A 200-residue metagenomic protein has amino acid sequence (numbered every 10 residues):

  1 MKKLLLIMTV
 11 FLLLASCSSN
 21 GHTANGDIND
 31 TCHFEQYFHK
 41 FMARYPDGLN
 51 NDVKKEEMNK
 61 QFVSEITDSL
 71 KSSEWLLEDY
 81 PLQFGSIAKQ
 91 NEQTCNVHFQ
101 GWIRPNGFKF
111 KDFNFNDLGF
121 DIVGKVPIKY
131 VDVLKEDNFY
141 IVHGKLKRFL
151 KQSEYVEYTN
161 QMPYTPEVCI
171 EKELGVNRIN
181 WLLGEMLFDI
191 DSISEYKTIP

Functional and structural regions predicted by a protein language model:
M1-L4: Positively charged n-region of N-terminal signal peptides that target proteins for export
L6-T9: Sec-dependent N-terminal signal peptides
L13-S16: C-terminal motif of bacterial Sec signal peptides marking the signal peptidase cleavage site
S19-P200: OB-fold and OB-like single-stranded nucleic-acid-recognition modules and their adjacent interaction interfaces
